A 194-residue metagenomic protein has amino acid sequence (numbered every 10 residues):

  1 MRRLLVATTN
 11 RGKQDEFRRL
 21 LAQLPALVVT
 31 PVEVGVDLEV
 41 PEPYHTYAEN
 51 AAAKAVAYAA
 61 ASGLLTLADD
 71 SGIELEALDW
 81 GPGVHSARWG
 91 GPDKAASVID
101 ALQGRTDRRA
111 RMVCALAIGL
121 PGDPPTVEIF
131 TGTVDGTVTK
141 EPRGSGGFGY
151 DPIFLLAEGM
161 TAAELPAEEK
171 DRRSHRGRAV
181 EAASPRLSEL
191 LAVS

Functional and structural regions predicted by a protein language model:
R2-L5, R11-S194: Anionic-ligand binding patches
